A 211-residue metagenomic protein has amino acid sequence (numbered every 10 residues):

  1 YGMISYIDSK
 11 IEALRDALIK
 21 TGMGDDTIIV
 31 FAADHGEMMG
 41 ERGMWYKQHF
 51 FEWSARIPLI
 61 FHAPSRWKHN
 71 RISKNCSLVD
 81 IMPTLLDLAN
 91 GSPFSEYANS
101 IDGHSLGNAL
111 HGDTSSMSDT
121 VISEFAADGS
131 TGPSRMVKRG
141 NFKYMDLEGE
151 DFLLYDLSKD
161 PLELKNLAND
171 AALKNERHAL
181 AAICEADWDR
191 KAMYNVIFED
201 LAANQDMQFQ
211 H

Functional and structural regions predicted by a protein language model:
Y1-M3, Y46, R66-N75, A89-Y97 (+1 more regions): Active-site rim elements
Y1-T27, A186: A long, amphipathic alpha-helix that forms part of the scaffold/cap immediately adjacent to metal-dependent active
I4-I7, I11, I28-A33, L59-F61 (+2 more regions): Beta-strand elements within well-structured catalytic alpha/beta cores of enzymes that handle phosphate/sulfate esters
D16-W67, S77: Histidine-centered active-site microenvironments of extracellular/periplasmic hydrolases and transferases
H35-E41, W67, V79-M82, D87-L157 (+2 more regions): C-terminal cap/loop subdomain of S1 sulfatases and analogous C-terminal strand-loop tails that border
D160: Intrinsically disordered, low-complexity polar regions and short flexible loop motifs
A171-V196: A contiguous, mid-protein "functional segment" used to position or interact with cofactors/ions or partner subunits
